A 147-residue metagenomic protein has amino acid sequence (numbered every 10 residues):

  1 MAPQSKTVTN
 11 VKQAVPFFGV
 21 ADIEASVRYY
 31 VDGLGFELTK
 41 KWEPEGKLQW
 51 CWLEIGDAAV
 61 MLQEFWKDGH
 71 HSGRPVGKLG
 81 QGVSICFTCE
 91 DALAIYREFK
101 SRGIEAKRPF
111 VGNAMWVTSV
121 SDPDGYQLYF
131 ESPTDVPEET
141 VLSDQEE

Functional and structural regions predicted by a protein language model:
A2-F17, E37-F87, A94-P123, S132-E147: Vicinal oxygen chelate
S26-V31, F99, D122-G125: Conserved active-site tyrosine of GNAT-family acetyltransferases
